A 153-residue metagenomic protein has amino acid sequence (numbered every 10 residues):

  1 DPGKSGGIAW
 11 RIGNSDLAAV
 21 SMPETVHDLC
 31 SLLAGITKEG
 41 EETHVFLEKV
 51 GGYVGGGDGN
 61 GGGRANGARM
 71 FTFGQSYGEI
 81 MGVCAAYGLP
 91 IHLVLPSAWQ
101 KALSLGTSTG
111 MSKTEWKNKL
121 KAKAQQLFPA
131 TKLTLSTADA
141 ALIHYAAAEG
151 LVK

Functional and structural regions predicted by a protein language model:
P2-K153: Phosphate- and other anionic-substrate recognition elements at nucleic-acid/protein interfaces
